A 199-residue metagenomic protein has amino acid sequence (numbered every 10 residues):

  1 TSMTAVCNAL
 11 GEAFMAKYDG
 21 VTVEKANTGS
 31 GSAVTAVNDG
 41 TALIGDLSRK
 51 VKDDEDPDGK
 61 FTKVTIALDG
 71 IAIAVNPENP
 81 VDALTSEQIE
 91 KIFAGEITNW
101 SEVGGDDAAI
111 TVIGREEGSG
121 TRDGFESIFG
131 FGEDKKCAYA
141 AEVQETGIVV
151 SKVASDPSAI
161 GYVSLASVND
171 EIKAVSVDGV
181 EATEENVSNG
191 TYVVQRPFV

Functional and structural regions predicted by a protein language model:
T1-V199: Exported/periplasmic ABC-transporter solute-binding proteins
